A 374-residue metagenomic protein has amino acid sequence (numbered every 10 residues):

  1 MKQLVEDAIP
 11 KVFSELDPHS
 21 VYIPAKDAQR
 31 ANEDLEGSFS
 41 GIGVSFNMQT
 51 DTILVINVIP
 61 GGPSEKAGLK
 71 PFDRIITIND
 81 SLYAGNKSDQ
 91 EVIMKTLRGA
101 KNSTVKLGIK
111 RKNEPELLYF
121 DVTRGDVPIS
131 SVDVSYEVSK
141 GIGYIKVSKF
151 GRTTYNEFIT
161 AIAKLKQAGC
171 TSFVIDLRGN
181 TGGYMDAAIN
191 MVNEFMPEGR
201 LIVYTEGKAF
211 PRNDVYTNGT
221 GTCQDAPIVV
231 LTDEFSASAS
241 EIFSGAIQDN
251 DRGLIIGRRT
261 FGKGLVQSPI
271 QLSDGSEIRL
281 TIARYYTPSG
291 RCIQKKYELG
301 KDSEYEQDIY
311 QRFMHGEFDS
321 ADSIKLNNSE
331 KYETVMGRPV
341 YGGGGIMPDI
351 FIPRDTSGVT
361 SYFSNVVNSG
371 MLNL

Functional and structural regions predicted by a protein language model:
M1, P24, L54-N57, P63-K70 (+2 more regions): Cleft-lining beta-strand/loop regions that shape enzyme active-site pockets
M1-V21: N-terminal activation segment of mature serine protease catalytic domains
K2, V21, K112-L117, S361-L374: Peptidyl-prolyl cis-trans isomerase
D7, H19-N57: PDZ/PDZ-like peptide-tail recognition elements
F72-R74: Structural motif
I78-N79, K110, K296, G343: Residue-level recognition of conserved beta-strand edge/terminus positions
A239, D251, R258, G262-E330: Polar, glycine-rich mid-to-C-terminal structural blocks that act as macromolecule-binding/assembly scaffolds
C292-I293, Y297-L374: Conserved functional hotspot residues or short segments at active or partner-binding sites across diverse domains
